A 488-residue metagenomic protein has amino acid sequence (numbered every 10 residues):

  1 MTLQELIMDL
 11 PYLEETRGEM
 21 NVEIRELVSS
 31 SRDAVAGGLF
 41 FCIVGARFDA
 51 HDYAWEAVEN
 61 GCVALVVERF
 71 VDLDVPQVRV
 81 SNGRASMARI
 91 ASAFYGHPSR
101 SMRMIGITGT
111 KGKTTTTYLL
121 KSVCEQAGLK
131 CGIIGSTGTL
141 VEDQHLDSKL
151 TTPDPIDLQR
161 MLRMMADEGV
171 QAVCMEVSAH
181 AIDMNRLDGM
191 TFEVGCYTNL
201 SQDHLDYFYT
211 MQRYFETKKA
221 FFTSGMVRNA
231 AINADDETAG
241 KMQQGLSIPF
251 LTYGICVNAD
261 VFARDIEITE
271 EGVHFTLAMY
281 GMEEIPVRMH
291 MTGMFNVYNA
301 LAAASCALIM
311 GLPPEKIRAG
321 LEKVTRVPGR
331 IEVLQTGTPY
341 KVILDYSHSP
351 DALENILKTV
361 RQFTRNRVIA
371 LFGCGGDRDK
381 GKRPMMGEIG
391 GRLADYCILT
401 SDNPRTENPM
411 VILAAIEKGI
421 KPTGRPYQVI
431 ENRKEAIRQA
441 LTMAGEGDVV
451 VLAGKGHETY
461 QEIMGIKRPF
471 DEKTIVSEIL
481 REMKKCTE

Functional and structural regions predicted by a protein language model:
M1-E15, A36-L39, S247, M282 (+3 more regions): ATP-dependent carboxylate-amine ligase
M1-R89, E237, A259-E267, E284 (+4 more regions): N-terminal leader/targeting and accessory segments in enzymes
L10, E68-V75, E168, F192-K341 (+4 more regions): Acidic, Mg2+-coordinating active-site environments of NTP-dependent enzymes
R47-Y53, M184, D206-Q212, D379-K382 (+2 more regions): Glycine/threonine-rich flexible loop motifs
E59, V63-R69, A230-A234, L371-F372 (+1 more regions): Short internal beta-strands
V67-F70, V177, N199, A234 (+2 more regions): Short secondary-structure boundary segments
L73-D74, L140-H145, Q202-F208, R378 (+2 more regions): A short acidic, helix-capping loop that chelates divalent metal ions and anchors anionic groups
M87-A234, T238-L246, L301, M310 (+2 more regions): Phosphate-binding loop of NTP-binding sites
